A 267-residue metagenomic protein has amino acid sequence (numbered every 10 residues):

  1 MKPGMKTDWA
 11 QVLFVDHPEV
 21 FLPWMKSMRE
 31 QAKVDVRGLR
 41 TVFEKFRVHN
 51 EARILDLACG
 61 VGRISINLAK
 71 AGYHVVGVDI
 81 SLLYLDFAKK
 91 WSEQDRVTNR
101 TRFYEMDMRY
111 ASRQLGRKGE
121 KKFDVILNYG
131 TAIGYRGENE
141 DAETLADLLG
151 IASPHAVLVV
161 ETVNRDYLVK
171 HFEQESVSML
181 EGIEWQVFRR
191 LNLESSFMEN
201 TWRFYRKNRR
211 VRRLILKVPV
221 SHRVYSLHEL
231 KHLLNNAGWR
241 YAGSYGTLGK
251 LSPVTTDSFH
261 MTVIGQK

Functional and structural regions predicted by a protein language model:
M1-N50: Conserved class I S-adenosyl-L-methionine
N50-A58: Conserved class I S-adenosyl-L-methionine
G62, I66: Glycine-rich SAM-binding Motif I of class I
N67-A111: Class I SAM-dependent methyltransferase SAM/SAH-binding core
Q114-V125: A short acidic, Gly/Pro-enriched loop at the edge of an enzyme's catalytic core that lines a small-molecule cofactor
N139, V159-K231: SAM-dependent methyltransferase
A142-P154: A short glycine-rich, Lys/Arg-flanked "PGG" loop and its adjoining helix->strand segment in the class I
L227-K267: C-terminal lobe and adjacent flexible extensions of AdoMet/dcAdoMet transferase-like proteins
